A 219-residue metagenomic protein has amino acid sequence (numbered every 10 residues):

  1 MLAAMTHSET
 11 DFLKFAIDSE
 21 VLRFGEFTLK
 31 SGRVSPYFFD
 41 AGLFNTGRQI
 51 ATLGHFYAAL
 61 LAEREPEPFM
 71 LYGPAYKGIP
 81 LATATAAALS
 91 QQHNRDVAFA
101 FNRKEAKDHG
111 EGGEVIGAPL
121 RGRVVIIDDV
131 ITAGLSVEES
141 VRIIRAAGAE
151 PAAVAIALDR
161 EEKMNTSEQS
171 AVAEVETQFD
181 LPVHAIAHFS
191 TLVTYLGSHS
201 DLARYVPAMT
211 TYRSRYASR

Functional and structural regions predicted by a protein language model:
M1-I127, T132-R219: PRPP-associated nucleotide enzymes
